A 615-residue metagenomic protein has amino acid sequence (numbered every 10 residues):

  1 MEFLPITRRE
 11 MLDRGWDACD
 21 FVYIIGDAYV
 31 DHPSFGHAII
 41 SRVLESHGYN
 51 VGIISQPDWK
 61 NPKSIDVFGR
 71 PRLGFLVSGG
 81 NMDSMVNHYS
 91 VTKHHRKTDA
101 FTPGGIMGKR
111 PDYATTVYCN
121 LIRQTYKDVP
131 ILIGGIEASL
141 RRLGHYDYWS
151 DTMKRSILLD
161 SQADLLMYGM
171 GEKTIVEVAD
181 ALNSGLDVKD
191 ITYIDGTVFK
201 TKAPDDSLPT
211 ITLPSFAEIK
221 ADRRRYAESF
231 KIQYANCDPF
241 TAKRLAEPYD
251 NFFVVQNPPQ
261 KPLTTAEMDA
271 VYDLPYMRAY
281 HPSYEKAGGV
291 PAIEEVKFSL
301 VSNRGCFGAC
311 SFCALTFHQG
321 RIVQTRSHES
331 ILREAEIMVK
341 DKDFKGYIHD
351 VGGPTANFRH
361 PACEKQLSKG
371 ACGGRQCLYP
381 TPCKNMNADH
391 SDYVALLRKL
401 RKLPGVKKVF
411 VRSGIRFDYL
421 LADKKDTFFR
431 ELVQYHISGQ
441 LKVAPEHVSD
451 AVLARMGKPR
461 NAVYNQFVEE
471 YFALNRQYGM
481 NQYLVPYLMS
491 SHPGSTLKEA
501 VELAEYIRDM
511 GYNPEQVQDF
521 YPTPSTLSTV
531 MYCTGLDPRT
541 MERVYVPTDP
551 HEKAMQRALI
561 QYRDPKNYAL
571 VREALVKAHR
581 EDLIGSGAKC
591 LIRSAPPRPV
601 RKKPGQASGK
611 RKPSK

Functional and structural regions predicted by a protein language model:
M1-A18, A28, R224-S299: N-terminal [4Fe-4S]-dependent radical SAM core
E10, G36, S55-Y249, Q256-N257 (+1 more regions): Glycine-rich beta-alpha loop elements in corrinoid/cobalamin-binding modules across cobalamin-dependent enzymes
D13, F21-I25, D66, I191-T197 (+8 more regions): Flexible, glycine-rich loop/tail regions that form catalytic "lids" or insertion modules at the edges of active sites
Y23, I54, D58-W59, I337-V485 (+1 more regions): Conserved SAM/AdoMet-binding glycine-rich loop
I24-Y29, L44, A287-A314, V339 (+1 more regions): N-terminal pre-triad scaffold of radical SAM enzymes
K60, K189-D238, N251, Q260 (+7 more regions): Terminal amphipathic helices with adjacent charged low-complexity linkers/tails
S84-T92, L140-R142, E172-E177, T201-P204 (+6 more regions): Flexible glycine/acidic-rich beta-alpha junction loops that bind and position SAM and/or redox cofactors in anaerobic
F298-S311, R321-S330, E334, M338 (+1 more regions): Cysteine-centered iron-sulfur cluster-binding motifs in ferredoxin-type domains/subunits of redox enzymes
